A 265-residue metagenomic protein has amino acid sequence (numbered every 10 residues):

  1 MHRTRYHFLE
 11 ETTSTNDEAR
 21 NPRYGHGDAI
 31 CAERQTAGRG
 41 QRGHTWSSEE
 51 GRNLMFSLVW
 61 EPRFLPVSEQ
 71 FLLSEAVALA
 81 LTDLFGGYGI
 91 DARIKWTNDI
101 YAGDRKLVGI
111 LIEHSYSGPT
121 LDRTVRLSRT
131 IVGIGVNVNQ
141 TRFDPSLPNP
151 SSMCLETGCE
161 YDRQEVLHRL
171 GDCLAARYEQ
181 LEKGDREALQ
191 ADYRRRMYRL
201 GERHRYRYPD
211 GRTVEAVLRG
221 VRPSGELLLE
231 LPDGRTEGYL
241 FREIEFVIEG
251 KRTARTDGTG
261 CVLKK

Functional and structural regions predicted by a protein language model:
M1-I90, K106-G109, E113-H114, P119-L121 (+1 more regions): N-terminal lobe of the biotin/lipoate ligase/transferase fold
S68, L72-A92, A102-K265: Long, positively charged amphipathic alpha-helical accessory segments at protein N-termini or as interdomain linkers
